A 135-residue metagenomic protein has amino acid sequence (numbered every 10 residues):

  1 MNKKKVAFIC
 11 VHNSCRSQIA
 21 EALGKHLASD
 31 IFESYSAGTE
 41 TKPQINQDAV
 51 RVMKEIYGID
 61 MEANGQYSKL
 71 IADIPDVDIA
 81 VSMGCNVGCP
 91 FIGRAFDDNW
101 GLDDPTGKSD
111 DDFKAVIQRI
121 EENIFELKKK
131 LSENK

Functional and structural regions predicted by a protein language model:
N2-K135: Short polar/charged helix/loop
